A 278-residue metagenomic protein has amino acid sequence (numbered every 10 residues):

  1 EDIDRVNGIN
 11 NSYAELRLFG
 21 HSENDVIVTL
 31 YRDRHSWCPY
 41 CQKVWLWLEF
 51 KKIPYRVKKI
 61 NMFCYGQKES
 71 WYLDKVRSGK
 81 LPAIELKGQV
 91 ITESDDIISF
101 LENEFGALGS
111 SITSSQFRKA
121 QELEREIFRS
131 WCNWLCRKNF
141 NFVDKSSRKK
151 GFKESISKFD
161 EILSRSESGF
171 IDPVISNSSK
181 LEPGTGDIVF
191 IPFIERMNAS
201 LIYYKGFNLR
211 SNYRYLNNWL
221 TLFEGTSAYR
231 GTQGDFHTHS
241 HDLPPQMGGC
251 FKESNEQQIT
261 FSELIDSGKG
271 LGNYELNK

Functional and structural regions predicted by a protein language model:
E1-S178, Q258-K278: GST-like domain detector, emphasizing the conserved glutathione-binding G-site in the N-terminal thioredoxin-like
I60-G66, I175-S179, F207-N212, F236-D242: Short amphipathic alpha-helical segments embedded in low-complexity Lys/Glu-rich regions
L123, I191-P192, F223: Helix-boundary capping/turn motifs
N141-S147, I202-S211: Acidic, serine/threonine/proline-rich low-complexity intrinsically disordered regions
R165-G169, N198-Y203, Y229-T232: Substrate-binding/catalytic groove segments of enzymes that remodel or degrade extracellular structural polymers
S178-K205, Y215: GST superfamily/GST-like fold recognition
R210, R214-L222: Catalytic lobes of large eukaryotic enzymes
S227-N277: Long, charge-rich low-complexity segments
